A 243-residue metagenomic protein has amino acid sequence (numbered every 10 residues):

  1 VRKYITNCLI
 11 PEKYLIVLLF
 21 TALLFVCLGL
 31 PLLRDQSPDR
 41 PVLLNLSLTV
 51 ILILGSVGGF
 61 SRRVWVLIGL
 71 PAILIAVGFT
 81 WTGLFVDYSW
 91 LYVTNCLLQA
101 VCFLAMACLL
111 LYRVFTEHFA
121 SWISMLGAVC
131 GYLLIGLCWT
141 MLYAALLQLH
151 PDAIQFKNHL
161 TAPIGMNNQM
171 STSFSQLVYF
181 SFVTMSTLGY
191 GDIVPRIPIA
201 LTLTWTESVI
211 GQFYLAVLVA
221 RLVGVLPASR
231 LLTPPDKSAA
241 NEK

Functional and structural regions predicted by a protein language model:
R2, F20-R34, L52-I53, A76-L84: Membrane-embedded alpha-helical segments in integral membrane proteins
R2-F20: N-terminal membrane topogenic signal
L28-V42, G55-V64, F85-V86: Short, hydrophobic transmembrane alpha-helix segments
L32-P38, G136-Y179: Outer-pore turret/helix-boundary of cation channels
L33-T49, L70, Y92-L104, V178: Structural signature of hydrophobic alpha-helical transmembrane segments
R63-I75, Y92-A100, A120-C130: Cytoplasmic-side transmembrane-helix entry/capping segments in multi-pass membrane proteins
A107-A153: Pore-domain transmembrane helices of cation channels
S171-T233: Pore domain of cation channels
